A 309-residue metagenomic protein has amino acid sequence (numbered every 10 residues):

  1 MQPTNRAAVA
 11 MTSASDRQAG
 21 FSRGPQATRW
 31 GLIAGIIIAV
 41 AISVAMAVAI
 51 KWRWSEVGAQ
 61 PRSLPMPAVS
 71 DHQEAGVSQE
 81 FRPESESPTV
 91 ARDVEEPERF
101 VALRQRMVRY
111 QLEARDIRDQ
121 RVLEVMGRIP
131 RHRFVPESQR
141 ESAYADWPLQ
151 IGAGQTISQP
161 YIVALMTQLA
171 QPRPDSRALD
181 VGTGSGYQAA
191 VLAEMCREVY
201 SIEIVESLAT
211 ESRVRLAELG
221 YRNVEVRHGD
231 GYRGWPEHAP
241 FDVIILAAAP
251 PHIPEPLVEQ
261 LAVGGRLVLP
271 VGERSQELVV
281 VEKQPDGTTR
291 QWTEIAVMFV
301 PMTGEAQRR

Functional and structural regions predicted by a protein language model:
N5, D16, D71-H72: Intrinsic-disorder-associated, low-complexity terminal segments enriched in Asp/Asn/His/Tyr and depleted of Lys/Arg
V9-A27: Juxtamembrane low-complexity tails/linkers enriched in Ser/Thr-Pro and polybasic
G20, M46-A49: Low-complexity, Gly/Pro
R23-I37: Membrane interfacial helix-start segments of signal peptides and signal-anchor transmembrane helices
G35-A47: Hydrophobic membrane-insertion alpha-helices, especially the h-region of bacterial N-terminal signal peptides
K51-L179, Y187-Q188, M195, T210 (+3 more regions): Class I SAM-dependent transferase core
Q171-R290: Conserved nucleotide-cofactor-binding alpha/beta core module
